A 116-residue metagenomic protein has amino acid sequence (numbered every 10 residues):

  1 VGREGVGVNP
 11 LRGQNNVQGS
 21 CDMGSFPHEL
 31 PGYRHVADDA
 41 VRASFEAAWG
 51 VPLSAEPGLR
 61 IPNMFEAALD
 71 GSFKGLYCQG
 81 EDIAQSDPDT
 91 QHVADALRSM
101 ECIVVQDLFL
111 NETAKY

Functional and structural regions predicted by a protein language model:
V1-Y116: Catalytic alpha/large subunits of respiratory electron-transfer oxidoreductases, centered on bis-MGD molybdoenzymes
